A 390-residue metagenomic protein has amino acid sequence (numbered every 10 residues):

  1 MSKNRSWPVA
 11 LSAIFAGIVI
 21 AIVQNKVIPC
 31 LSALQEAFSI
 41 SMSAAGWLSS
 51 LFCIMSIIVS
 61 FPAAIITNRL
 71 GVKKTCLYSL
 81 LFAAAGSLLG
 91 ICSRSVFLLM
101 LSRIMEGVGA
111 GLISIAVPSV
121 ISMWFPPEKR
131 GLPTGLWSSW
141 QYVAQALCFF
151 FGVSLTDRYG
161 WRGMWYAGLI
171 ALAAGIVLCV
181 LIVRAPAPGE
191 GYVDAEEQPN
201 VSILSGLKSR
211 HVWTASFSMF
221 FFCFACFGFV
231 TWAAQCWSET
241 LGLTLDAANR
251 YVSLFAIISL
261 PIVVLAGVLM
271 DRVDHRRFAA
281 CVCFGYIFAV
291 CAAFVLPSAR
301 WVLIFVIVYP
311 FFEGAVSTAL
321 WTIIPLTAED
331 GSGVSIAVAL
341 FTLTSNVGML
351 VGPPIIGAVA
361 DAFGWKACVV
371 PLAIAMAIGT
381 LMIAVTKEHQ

Functional and structural regions predicted by a protein language model:
I28, H211-V263: Extracytoplasmic gate region of multi-pass secondary transporters
I58-V96: Conserved MFS/SLC helix-loop-helix module at the cytosolic interface between two early adjacent transmembrane helices
V59-G71, V263-D274, A360-D361: Helix-to-loop junctions at the C-terminal end of transmembrane segments in multipass secondary transporters
R69-S79, D271-F284: Cytoplasmic membrane-interface "Motif A"-like loop-to-helix N-cap segments of 12-TM Major Facilitator Superfamily
V96, S102-V143: Cytoplasmic helix-loop-helix junction between adjacent transmembrane helices in 12-TM secondary transporters
P127, L136-V183: Helix-loop-helix hairpin linking two adjacent transmembrane segments in secondary transporters
L181-L204: Flexible cytoplasmic inter-helical loops of multi-pass small-molecule transporters
D274-L320: C-terminal transmembrane helical hairpin of 12-TM major facilitator-type secondary transporters
